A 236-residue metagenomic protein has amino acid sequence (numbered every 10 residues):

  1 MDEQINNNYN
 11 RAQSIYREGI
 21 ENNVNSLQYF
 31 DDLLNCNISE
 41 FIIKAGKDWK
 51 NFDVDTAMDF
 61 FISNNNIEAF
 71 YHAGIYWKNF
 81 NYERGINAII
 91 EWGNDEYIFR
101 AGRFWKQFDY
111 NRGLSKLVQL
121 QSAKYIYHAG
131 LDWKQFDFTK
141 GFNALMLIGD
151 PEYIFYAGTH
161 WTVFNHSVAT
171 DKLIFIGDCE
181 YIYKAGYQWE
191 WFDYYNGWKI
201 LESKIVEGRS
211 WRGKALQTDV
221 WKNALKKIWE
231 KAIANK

Functional and structural regions predicted by a protein language model:
M1-K236: Ankyrin repeat (ANK) tandem alpha-helical domains that serve as protein-protein interaction scaffolds, prominent
